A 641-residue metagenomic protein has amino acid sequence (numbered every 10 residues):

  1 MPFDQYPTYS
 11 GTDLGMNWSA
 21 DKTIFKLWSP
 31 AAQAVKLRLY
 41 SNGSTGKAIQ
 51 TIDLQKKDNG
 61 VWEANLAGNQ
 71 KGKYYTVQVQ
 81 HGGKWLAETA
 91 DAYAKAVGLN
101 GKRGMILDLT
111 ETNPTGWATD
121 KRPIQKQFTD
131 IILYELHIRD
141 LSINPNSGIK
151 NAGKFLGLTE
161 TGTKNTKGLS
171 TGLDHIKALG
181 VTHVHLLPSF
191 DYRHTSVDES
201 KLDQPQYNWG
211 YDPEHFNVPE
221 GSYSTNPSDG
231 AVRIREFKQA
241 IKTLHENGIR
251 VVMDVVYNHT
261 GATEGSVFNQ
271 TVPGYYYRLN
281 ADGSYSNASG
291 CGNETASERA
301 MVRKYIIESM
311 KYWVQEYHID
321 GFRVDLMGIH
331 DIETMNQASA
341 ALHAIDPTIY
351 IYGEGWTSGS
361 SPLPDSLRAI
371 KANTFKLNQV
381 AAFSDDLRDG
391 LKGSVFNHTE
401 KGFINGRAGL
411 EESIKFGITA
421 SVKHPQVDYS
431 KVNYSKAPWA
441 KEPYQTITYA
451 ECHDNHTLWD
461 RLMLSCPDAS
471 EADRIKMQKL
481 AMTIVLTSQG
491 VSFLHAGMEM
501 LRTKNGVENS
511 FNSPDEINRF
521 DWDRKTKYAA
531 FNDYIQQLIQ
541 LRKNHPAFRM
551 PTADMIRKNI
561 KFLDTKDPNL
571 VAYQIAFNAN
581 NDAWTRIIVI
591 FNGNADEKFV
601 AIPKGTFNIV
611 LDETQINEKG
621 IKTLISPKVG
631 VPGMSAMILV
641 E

Functional and structural regions predicted by a protein language model:
M1-A20, K57-E160: The feature marks proteins involved in alpha-glucan
D21-F25: Structural beta-strand segments of beta-rich domains
L27, V77, L136, I176 (+10 more regions): Conserved, mostly hydrophobic/aromatic
W28-A34, N594-A595, K604-T606: Short proline/glycine-enriched turn/loop motifs at strand-loop junctions of beta-rich domains
S29, K71-Y75, K622-E641: C-terminal beta-strand-rich structural cap/linker in extracellular carbohydrate-active enzymes
L107, S339-A340, A344-L501, V507 (+7 more regions): Conserved alpha/beta catalytic core and glycan-binding cleft of carbohydrate-active enzymes
R139-Y317, H330, T334-D346, Y350: Substrate-binding/active-site clefts of carbohydrate-active enzymes
T526-M555: Catalytic cores of secreted or luminal carbohydrate-active enzymes
